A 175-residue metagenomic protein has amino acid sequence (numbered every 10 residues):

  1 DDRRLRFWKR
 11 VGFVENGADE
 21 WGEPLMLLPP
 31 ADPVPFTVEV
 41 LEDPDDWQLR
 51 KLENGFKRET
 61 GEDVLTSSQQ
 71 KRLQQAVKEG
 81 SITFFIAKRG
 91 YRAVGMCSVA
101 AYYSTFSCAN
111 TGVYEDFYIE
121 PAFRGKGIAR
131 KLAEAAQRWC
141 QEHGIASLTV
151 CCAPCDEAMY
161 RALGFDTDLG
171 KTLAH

Functional and structural regions predicted by a protein language model:
D1-L5, L148-M159, A174-H175: Conserved beta-strand-loop-alpha-helix junction that forms the acyl-donor binding cleft
F36-K51: A short beta-loop-alpha structural element at the N-terminal edge of CoA-dependent acyl/N-acetyltransferase catalytic
K51-V64, T105: Helix-loop element at the rim of GNAT/NAT acetyltransferase active sites that forms part of the acceptor-substrate
D63-F84: Active-site rim helix/loop that mediates acceptor-substrate recognition in acyltransferases
I86, R92-A101, V113, Y118: Conserved beta-strand in the GNAT
A87, G125-R130: Glycine-rich acyl-CoA binding loop
A109-P121, L173: Conserved acetyl-CoA binding element of GNAT-fold acetyltransferases
E120, K131-S147: Conserved acyl-CoA
